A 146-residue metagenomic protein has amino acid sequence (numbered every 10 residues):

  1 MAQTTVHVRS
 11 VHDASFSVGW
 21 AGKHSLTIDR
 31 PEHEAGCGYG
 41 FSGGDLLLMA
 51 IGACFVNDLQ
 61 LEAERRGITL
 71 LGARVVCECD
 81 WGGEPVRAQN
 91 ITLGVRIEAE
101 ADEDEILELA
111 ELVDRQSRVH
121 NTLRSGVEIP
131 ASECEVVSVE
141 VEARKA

Functional and structural regions predicted by a protein language model:
M1-M49, L59-A146: Extended beta-strand/beta-hairpin segments
C54-F55: Alpha-helical metal-binding/catalytic segments enriched in His/Glu/Asp
